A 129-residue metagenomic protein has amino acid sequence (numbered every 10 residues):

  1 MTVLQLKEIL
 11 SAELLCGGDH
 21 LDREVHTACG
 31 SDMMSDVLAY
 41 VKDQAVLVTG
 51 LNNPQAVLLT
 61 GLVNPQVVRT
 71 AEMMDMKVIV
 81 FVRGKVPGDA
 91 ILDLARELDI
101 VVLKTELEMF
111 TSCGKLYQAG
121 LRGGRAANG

Functional and structural regions predicted by a protein language model:
M1, H26-C29, G61, K85: Generic hydrophobic-segment detector
M1-L4, A71: A contiguous, well-structured "functional interface" segment within a domain
V3-A39: An N-cap/entry alpha-helix motif that binds or orients negatively charged groups
L14, M33-V57, G61-G129: Feature captures the catalytic cores and cofactor-binding loops of soluble hydro-lyases/lyases that act on carboxylate
